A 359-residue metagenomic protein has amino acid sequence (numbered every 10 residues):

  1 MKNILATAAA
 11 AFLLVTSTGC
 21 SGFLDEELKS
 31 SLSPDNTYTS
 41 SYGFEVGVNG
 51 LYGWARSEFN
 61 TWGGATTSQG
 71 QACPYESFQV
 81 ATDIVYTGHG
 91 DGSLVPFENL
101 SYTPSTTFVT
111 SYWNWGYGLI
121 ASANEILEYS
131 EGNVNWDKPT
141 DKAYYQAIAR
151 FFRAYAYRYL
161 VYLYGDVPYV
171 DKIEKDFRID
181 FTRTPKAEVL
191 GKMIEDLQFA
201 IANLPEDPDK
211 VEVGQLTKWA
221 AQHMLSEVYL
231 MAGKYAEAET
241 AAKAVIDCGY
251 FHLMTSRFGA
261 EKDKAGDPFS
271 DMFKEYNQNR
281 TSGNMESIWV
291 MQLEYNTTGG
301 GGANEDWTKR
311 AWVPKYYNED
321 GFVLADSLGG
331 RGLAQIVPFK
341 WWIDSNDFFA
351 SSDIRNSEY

Functional and structural regions predicted by a protein language model:
M1-A8: Bacterial N-terminal signal peptides that target proteins for export
T18-G19: C-terminal motif of bacterial Sec signal peptides marking the signal peptidase cleavage site
T39-G43, V48, S57-F59, I84 (+2 more regions): Elongated scaffold/linker segments in the mid-to-C-terminal portions of large proteins
S40-N49, G53-G63, V85-Y164, D180 (+2 more regions): Conserved, well-structured interaction surfaces
A242-D247: TPR/TPR-like (Sel1-like) alpha-helical repeat modules
